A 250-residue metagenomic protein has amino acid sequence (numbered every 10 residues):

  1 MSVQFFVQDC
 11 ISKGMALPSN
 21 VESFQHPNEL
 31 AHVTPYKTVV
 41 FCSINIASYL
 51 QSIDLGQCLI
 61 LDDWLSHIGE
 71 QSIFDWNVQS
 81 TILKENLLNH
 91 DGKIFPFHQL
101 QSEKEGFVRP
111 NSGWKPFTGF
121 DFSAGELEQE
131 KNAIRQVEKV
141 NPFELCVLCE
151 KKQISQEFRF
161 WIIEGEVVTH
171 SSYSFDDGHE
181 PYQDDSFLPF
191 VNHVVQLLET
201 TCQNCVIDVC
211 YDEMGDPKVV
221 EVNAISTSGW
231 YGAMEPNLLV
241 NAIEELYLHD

Functional and structural regions predicted by a protein language model:
M1-I11, N204-D212: N-terminal non-globular leader segments, chiefly Sec-dependent signal peptides
V3-L197, D250: Active-site nucleotide/adenylate-binding loops and adjacent lid/helix of ATP-dependent enzymes
F107, V167, V206, V219-E221: Short hydrophobic-acidic sequence motifs that mark active-site Asp/Glu residues
C149-E150, F158, C202-E213: A short glycine-rich, hydrophobically flanked beta-strand micro-motif that places a catalytic Asp/Glu for divalent metal
F187-V195, V206, V219, N237-V240: Short amphipathic alpha-helical surface patches that serve as generic macromolecular interface elements
C202, D212-D250: C-terminal active-site "lid" helix and adjoining low-complexity regulatory extension at the edge of ATP-using catalytic
